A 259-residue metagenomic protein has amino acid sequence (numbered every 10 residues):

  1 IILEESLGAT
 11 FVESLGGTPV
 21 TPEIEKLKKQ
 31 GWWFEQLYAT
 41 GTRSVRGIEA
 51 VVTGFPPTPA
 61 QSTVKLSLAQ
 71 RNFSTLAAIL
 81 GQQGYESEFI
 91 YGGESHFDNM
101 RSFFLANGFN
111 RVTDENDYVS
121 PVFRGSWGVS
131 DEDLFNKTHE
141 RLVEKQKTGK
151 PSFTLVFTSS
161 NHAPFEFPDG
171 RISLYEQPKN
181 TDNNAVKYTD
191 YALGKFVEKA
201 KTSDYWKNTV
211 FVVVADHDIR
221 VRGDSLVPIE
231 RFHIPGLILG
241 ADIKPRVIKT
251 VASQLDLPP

Functional and structural regions predicted by a protein language model:
I1-P259: Solvent-exposed soluble domains appended to multi-pass membrane proteins
